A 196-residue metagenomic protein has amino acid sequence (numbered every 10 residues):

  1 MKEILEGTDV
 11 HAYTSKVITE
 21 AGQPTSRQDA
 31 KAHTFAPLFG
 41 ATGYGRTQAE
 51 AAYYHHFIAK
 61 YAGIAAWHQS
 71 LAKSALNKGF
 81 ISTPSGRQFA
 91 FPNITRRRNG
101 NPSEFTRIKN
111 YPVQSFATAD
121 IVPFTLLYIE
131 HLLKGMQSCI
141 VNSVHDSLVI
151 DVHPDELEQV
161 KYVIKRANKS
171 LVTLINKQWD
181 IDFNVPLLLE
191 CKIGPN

Functional and structural regions predicted by a protein language model:
M1-N196: Conserved catalytic core of nucleotide polymerization and phosphodiester-bond processing enzymes
